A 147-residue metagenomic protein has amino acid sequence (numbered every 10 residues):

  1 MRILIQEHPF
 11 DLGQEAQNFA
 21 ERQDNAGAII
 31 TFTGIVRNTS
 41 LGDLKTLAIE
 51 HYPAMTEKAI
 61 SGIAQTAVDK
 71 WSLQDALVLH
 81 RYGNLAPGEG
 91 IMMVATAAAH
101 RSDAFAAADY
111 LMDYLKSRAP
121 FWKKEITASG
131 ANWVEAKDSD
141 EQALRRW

Functional and structural regions predicted by a protein language model:
M1-I91, D103-D109, D113-W147: N-terminal, polar/charged subdomain of small-to-medium soluble alpha/beta proteins
I91-A98: Short glycine-rich or small-residue beta-strand-to-loop segments that form or flank ligand, phosphate, metal/Fe-S
